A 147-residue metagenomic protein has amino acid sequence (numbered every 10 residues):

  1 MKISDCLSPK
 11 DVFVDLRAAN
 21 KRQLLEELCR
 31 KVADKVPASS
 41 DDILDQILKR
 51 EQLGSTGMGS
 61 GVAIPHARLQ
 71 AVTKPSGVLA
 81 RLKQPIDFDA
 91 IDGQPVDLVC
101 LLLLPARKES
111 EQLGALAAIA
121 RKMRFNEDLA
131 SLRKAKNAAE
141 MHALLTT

Functional and structural regions predicted by a protein language model:
M1-T147: Cytosolic covalent-transfer regions centered on His/Cys nucleophiles that carry phosphoryl or persulfide groups
